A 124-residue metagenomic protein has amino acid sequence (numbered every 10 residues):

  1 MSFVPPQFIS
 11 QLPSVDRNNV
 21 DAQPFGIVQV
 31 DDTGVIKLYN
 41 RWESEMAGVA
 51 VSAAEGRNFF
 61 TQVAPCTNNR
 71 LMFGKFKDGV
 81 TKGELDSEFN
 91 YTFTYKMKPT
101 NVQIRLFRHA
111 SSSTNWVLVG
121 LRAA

Functional and structural regions predicted by a protein language model:
M1-I9, L118-A124: Short, low-complexity N-terminal regulatory "tails/caps" that precede and couple sensory modules
P5-S44: Sensory modules in modular signal-transduction proteins
L12, D16, A64-T92: Terminal output helix/cap of sensory domains in signal transduction proteins
D31, Y95, H109-S111: Acidic surface patches and DE-rich sequence motifs
E43-A54: PAS/PAS-like sensory domain cap-loop motif
E55-T67: PAS-family sensory/regulatory domains
T81-L106, L121: Per-ARNT-Sim (PAS) sensory domains and their PAS-associated C-terminal
R105-V117: Short loop/turn elements at sensory-signaling interfaces that couple input to output
